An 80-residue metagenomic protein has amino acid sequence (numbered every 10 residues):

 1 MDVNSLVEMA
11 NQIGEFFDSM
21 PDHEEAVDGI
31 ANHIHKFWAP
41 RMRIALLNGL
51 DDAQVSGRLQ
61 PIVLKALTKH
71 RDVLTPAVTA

Functional and structural regions predicted by a protein language model:
M1-N32, K36-A80: Intrinsically disordered, low-complexity, basic-enriched segments
